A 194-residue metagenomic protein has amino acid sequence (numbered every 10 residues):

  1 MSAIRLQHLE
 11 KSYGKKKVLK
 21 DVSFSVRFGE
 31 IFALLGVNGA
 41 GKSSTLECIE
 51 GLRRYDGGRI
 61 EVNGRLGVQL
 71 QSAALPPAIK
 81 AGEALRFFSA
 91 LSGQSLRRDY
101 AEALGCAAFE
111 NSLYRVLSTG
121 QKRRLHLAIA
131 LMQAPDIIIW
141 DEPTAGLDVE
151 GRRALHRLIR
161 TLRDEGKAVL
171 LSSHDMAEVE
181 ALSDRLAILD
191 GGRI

Functional and structural regions predicted by a protein language model:
E50: Helix-to-loop junction immediately C-terminal to a conserved catalytic motif
R86, S95-E110: Conserved ABC ATPase "signature" region
L113-L117: Conserved ABC ATPase signature
I138-D141: Catalytic Walker B motif of ABC-type/P-loop ATPase nucleotide-binding domains
V179-A181: A short, surface-exposed alpha-helical micro-motif characterized by mixed small hydrophobic and charged/polar residues
